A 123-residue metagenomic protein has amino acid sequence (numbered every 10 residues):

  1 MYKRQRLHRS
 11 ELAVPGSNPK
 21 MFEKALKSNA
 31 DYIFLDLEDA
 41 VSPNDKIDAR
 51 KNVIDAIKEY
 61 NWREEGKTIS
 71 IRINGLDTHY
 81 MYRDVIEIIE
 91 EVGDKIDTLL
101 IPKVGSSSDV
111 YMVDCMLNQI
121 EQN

Functional and structural regions predicted by a protein language model:
M1: Active-site loops and adjacent core secondary-structure elements that bind or stabilize anionic groups
R4-N123: Conserved alpha/beta-domain cores
